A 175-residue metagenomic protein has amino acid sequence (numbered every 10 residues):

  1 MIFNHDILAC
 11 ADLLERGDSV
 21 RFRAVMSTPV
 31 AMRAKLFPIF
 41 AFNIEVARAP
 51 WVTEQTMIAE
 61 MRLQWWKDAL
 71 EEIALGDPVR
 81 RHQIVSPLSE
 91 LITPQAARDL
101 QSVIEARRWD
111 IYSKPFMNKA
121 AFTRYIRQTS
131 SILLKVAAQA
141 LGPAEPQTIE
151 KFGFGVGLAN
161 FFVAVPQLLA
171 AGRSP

Functional and structural regions predicted by a protein language model:
M1-F154, L158-P175: Acidic catalytic motifs of isoprenoid enzymes
